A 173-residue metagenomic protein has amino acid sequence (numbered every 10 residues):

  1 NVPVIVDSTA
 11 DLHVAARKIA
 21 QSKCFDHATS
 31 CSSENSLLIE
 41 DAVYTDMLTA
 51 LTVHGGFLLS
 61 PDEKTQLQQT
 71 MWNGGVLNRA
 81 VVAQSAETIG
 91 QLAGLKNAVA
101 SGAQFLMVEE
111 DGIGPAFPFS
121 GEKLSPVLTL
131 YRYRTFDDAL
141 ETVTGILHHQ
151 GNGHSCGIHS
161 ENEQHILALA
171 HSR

Functional and structural regions predicted by a protein language model:
N1-G114, A139: ALDH superfamily catalytic-core signature
K96, S101-R173: Conserved C-terminal structural/oligomerization subdomain of aldehyde/semialdehyde dehydrogenase
